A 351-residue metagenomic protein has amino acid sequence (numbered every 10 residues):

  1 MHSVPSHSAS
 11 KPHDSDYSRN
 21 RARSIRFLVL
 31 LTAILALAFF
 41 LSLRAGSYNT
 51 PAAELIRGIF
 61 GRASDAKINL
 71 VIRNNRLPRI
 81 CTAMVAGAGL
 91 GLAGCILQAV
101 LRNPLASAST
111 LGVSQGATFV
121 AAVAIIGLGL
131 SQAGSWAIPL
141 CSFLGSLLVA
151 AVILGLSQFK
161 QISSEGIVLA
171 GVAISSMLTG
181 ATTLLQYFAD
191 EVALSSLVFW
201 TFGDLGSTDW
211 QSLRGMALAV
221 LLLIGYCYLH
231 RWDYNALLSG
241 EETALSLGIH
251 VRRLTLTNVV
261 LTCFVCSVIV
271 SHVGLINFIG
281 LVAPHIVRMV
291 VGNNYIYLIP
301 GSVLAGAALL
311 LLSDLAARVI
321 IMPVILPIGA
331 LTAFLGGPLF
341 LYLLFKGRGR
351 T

Functional and structural regions predicted by a protein language model:
H2-T351: Alpha-helical transmembrane segments in inner-membrane proteins
